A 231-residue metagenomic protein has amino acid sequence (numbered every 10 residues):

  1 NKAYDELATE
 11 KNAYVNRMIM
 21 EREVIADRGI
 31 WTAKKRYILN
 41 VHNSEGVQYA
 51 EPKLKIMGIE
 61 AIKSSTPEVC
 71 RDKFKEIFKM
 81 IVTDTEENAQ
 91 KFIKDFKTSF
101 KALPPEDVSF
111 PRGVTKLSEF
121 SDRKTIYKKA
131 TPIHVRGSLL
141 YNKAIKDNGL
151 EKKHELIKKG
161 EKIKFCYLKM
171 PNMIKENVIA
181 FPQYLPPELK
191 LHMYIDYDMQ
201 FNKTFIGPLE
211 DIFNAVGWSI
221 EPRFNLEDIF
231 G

Functional and structural regions predicted by a protein language model:
K2-G231: DNA-dependent DNA polymerase catalytic subunits
